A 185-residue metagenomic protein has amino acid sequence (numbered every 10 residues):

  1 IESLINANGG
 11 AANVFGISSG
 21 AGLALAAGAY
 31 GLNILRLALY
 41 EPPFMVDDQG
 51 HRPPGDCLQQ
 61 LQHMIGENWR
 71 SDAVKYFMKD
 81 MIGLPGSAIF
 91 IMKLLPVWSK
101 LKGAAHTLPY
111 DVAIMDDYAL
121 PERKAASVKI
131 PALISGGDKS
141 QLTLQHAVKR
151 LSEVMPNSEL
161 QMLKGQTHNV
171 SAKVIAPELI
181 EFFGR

Functional and structural regions predicted by a protein language model:
I1-A12: Conserved acidic catalytic loop of the alpha/beta-hydrolase fold
G10-D48: Conserved hydrolase catalytic core segment
P42, V46-P96, Y110-V112: Helix-rich cap/lid subdomain of alpha/beta-hydrolase
P96-L120: Hydrophobic, aromatic-rich cap/lid helix
K124-K129, E153-M155: Short, conserved loop/helix-junction motifs that constitute active-site signature segments in enzyme catalytic cores
V128, I134-G136: Short beta-strand/loop motif that positions the catalytic acidic residue of the alpha/beta-hydrolase fold
Q141-A147: Conserved alpha/beta-hydrolase "acid-adjacent" motif
P156-R185: Catalytic active-site module of serine/aspartate enzymes centered on a nucleophile-bearing elbow/loop
